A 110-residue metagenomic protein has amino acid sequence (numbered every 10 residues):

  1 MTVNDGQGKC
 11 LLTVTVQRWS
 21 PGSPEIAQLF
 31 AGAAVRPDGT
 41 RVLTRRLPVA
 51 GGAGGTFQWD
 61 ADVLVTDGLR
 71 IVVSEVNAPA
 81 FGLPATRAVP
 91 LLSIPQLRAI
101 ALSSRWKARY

Functional and structural regions predicted by a protein language model:
M1-P24: A short acidic-to-branched-hydrophobic micro-motif
L11, S23-Y110: Extracellularly exposed regions in secreted/surface proteins, prominently low-complexity, repeat-rich
